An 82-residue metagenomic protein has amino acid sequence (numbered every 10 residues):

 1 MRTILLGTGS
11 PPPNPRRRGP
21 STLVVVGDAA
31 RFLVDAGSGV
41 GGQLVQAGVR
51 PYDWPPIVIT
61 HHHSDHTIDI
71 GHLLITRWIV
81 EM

Functional and structural regions predicted by a protein language model:
M1-P51: Conserved beta-strand hairpin/beta-sheet module of binuclear metal-dependent hydrolase folds, prominently
A30, S38-M82: Active-site metal-binding motif and surrounding structural segment of the metallo-beta-lactamase
